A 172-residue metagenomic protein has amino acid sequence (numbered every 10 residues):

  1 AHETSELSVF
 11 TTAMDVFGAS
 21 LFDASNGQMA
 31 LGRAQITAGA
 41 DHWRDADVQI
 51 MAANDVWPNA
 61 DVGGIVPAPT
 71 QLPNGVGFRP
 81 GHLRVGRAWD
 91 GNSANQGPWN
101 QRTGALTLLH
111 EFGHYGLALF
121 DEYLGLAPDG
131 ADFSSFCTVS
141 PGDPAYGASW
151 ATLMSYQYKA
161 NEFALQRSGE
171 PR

Functional and structural regions predicted by a protein language model:
A1-H82, R87, S93-Q96: Zn2+-dependent metallopeptidase catalytic core
E6, F10-A13, G104-F112: Stable alpha-helical elements in mature extracytoplasmic
G18-L21, S25, G116-F120, Y158: A generic secondary-structure signal for well-formed alpha-helical elements
R44-A46, R79-G81, E111, T138 (+1 more regions): Residues that flank catalytic or metal-binding motifs in active/ligand-binding sites
N54-V56, G91, Y115, L119-Y123 (+1 more regions): Short loop/turn segments at secondary-structure transitions that flank enzyme active sites
R87-L109: Short pre-active-site segment immediately N-terminal to the catalytic Zn-binding motif
L106, E111-D129: Catalytic Zn2+-binding segment of zinc metalloproteases
D121-R172: Replace "(M1/M4/M9/M12/WLM)" with "(e.g., M1/M4/M8/M9/M12/M26/WLM)" and add "not limited to" to clarify scope
